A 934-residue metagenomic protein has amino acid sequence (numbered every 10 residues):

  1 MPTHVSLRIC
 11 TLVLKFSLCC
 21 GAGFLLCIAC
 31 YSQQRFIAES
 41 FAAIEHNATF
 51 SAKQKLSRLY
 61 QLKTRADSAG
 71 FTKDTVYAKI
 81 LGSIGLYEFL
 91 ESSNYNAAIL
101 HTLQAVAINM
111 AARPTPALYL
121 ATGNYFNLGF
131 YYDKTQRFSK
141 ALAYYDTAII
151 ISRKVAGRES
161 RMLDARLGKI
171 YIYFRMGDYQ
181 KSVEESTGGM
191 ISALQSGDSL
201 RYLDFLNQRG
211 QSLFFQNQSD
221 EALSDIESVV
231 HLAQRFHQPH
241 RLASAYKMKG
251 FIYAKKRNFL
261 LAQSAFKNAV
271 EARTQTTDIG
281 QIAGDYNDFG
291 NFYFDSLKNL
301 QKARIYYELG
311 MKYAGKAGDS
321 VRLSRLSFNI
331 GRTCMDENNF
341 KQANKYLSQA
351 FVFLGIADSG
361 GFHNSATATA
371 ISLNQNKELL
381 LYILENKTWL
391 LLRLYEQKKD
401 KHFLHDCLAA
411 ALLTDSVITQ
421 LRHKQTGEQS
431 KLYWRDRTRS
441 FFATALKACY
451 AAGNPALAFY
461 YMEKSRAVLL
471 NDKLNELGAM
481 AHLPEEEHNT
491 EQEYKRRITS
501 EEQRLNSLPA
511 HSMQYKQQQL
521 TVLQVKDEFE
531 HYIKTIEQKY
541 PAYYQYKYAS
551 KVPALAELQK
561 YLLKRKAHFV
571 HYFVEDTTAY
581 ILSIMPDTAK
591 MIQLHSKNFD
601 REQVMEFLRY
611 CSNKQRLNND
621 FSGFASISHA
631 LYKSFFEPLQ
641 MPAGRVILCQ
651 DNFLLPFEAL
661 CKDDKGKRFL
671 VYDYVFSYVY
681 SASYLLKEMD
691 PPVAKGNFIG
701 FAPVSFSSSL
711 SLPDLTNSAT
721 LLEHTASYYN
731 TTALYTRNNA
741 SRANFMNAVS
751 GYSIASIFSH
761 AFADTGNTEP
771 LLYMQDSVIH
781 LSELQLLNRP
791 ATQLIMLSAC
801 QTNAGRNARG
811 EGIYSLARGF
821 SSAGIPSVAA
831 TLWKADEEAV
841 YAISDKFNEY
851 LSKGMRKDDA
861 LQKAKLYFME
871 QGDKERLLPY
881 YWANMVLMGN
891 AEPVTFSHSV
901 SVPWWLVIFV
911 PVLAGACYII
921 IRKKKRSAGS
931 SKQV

Functional and structural regions predicted by a protein language model:
C30-S83, L90-N96, L100, P116-Y119: N-terminal leader/linker segments that initiate helical-solenoid repeat arrays
E45-A48, K79-E91, Y119-K134, S160-R175 (+7 more regions): Conserved alpha-helical positions within TPR/SEL1-like repeat arrays
A48-T64, S92-A107, R137-T147, D178-G188 (+5 more regions): Helix-turn-helix repeat elements of alpha-solenoid scaffolds
P239, A254, L260-N618, R645-A659 (+3 more regions): Alpha-helical solenoid repeat scaffolds used for protein-protein interaction
A410, D415-L421, S500-L520, T577-V646 (+2 more regions): Peri-functional-center coupling elements
Y460, V468, T768-L771, D776-P790 (+1 more regions): Caspase-like cysteine protease fold
A554, N619-G623, D714-T768, M774-L786: Functional beta-strand-loop-alpha-helix junction segments that form "active/interaction loops" within catalytic
A682, S753-A842, K846, A914-Y918: Catalytic cores of nucleophile-dependent amide-cleaving enzymes
